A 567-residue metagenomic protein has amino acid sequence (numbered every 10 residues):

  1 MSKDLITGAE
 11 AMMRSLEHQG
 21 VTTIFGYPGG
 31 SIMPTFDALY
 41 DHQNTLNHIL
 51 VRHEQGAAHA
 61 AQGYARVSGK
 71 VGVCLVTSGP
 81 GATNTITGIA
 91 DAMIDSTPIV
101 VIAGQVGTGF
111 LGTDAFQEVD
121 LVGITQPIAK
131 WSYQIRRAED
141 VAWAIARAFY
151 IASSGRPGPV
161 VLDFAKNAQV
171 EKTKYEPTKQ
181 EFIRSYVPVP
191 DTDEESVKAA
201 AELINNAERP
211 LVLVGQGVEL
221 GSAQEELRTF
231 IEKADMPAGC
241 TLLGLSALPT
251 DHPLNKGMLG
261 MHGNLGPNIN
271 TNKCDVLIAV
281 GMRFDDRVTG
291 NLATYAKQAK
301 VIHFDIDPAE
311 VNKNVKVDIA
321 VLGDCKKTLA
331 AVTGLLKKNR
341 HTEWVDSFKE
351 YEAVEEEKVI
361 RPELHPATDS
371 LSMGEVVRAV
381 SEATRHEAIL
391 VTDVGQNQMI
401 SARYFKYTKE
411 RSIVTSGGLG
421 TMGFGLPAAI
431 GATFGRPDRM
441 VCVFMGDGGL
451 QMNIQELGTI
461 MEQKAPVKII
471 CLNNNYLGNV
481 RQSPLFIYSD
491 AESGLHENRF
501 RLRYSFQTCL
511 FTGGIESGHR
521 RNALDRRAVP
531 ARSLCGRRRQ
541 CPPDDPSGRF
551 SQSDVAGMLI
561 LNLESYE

Functional and structural regions predicted by a protein language model:
S2-E343, A383-H386, P466-I469, G478 (+2 more regions): N-terminal alpha/beta PP-like core and its mobile active-site loop of ThDP/TPP-dependent enzymes
S2-K3, E139, Y175, K198 (+5 more regions): Phosphate/pyrophosphate-binding active-site segments
A9-T22, G30, T35-Y40, E352-A432: Active-site diphosphate/adenylate-binding microenvironment
E54-H59, A82, N397-M399, F511-I515: Short acidic loop-to-helix transition motifs that present clustered carboxylates
I102, F110-L111, F116-Q117, N268 (+5 more regions): Thiamine diphosphate
V161, H303, V391, F444-M445: Generic enzyme active-site microenvironment
D163-A168, G395-Q398, G536: A glycine-rich phosphate-binding loop feature that marks nucleotide/adenosyl-phosphate handling sites
G215-E219, H365, G446: Conserved short loop/turn motifs at secondary-structure junctions
